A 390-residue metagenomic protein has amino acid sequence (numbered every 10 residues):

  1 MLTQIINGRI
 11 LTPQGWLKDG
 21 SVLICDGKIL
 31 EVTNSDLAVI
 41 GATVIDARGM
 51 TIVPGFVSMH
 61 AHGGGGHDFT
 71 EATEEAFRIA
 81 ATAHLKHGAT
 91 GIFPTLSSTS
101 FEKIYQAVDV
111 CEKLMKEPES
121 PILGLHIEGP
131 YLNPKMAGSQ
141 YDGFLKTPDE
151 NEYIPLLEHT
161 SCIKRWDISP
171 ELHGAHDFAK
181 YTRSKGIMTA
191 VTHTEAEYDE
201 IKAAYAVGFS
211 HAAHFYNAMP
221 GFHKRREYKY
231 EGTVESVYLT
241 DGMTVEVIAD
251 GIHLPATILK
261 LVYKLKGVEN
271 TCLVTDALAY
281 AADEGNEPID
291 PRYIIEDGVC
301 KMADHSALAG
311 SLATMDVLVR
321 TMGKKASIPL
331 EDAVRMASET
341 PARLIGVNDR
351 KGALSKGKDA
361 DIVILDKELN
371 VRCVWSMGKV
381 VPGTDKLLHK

Functional and structural regions predicted by a protein language model:
T3-I10, Q14, A38-E74, R78 (+1 more regions): Replace "His-x-His-based motif
G8, R343, A353-K390: C-terminal cap of metal-dependent C-N hydrolases
G15-I24: A conserved glycine-rich beta-strand in the N-terminal activation segment of trypsin-fold
H62, G66, R78-A107, S120-N133 (+4 more regions): Divalent metal-dependent hydrolysis catalytic cores, especially in the metallo-beta-lactamase
T82-F93, N133-T160, A203-T244, E284-L308: Active-site gating loops and adjacent loop-to-helix segments of metal-dependent hydrolytic enzymes
I127, T182, A212, M322 (+1 more regions): Conserved, mostly hydrophobic/aromatic
E158-D283: Active-site core of metal-dependent hydrolases
K229-V247, Y263-T275, Y280-K358, I362-L365: His/Asp/Glu-enriched, well-ordered alpha-helical/loop segment that forms or immediately abuts the divalent-metal
